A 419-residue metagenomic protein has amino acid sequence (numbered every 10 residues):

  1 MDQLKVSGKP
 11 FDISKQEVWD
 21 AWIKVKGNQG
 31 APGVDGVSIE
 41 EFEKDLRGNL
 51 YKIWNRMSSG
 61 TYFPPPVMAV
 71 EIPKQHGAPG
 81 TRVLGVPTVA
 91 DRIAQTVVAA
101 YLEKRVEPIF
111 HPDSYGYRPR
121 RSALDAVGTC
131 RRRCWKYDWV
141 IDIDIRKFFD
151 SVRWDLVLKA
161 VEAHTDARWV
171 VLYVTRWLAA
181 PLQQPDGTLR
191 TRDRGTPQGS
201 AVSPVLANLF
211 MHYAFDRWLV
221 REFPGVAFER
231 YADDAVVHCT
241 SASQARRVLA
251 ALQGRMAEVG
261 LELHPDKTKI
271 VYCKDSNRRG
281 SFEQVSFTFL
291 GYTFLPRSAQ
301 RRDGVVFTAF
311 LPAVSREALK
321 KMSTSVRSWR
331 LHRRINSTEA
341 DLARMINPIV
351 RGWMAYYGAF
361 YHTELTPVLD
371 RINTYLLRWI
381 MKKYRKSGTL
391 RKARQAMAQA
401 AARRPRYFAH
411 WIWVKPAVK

Functional and structural regions predicted by a protein language model:
M1-R47, Y51: Non-catalytic, polymerase-adjacent accessory regions of viral genome-replication enzymes
R56-E71, I109-K274, S286: Conserved polymerase palm-domain catalytic core
V83, T191-T196, T308-L311, R327-L342 (+1 more regions): Short, solvent-exposed helix-loop connector elements
Q95-S114: Electropositive, glycine- and tryptophan-enriched low-complexity nucleic-acid-binding patches
A179, V259-R334: A conserved non-catalytic segment of reverse transcriptases and RNA-directed RNA polymerases corresponding to the late
Y231, T268-S276, I346-I349, P367-N373 (+1 more regions): A glycine-rich phosphate-binding loop feature that marks nucleotide/adenosyl-phosphate handling sites
L342-Y384: Non-catalytic, peripheral interaction segments enriched in hydrophobic/basic residues
R371, Y375, I380, Y384-K419: Extended C-terminal regions of large enzymes
